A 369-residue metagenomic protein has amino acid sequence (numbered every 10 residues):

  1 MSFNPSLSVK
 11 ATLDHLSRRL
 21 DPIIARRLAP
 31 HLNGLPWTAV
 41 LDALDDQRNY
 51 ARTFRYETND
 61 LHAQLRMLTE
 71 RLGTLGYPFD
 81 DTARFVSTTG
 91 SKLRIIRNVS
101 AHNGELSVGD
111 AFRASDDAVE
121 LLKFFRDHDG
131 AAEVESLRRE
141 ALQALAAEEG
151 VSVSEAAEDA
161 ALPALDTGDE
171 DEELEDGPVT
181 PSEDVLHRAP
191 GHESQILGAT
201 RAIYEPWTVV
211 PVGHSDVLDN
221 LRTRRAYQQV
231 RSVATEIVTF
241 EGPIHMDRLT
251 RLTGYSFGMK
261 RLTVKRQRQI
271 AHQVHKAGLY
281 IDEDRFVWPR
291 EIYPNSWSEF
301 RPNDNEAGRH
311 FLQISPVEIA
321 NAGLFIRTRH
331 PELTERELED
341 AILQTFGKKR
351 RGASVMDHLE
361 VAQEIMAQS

Functional and structural regions predicted by a protein language model:
M1-D169: Amphipathic alpha-helical interface elements
D176-S369: C-terminal non-catalytic scaffold/interaction domains in large multidomain proteins
